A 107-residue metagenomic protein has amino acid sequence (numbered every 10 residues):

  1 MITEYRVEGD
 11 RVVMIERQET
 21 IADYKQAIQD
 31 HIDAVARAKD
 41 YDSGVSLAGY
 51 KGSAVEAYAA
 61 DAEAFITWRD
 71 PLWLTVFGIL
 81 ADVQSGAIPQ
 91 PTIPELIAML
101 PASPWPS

Functional and structural regions predicted by a protein language model:
M1-S107: A preference for well-ordered globular domain cores that mediate specific macromolecular interactions or catalysis
